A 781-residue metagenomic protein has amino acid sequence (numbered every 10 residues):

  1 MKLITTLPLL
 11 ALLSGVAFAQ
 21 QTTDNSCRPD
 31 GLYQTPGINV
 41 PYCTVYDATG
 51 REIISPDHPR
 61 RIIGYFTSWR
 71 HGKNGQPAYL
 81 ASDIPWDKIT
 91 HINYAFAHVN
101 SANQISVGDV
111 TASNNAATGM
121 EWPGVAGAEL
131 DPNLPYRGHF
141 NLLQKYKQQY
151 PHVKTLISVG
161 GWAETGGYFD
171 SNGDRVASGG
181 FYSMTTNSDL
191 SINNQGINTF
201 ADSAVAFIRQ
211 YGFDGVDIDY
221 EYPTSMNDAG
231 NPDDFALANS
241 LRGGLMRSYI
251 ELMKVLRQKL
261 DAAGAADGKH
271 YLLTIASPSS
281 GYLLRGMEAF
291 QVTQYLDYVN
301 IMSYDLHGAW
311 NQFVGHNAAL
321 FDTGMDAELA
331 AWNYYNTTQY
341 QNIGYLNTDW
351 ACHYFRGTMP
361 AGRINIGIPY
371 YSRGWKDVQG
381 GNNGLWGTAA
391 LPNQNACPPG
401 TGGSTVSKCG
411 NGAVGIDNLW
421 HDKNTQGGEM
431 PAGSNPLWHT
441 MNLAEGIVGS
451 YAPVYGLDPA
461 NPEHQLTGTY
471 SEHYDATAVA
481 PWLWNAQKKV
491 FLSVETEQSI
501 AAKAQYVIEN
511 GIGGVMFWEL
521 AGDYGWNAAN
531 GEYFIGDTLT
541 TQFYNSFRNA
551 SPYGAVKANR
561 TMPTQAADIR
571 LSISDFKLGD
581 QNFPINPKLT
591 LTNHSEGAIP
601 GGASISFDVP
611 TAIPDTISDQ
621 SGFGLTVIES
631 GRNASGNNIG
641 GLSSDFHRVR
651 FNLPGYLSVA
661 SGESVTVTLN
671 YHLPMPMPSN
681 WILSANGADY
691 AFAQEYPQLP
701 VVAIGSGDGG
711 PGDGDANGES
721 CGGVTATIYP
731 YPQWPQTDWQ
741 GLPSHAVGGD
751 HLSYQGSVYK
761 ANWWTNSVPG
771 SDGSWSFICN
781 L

Functional and structural regions predicted by a protein language model:
Q20-I208, L346, T401-N442, V448-D458 (+2 more regions): Glycan-recognition patch characteristic of GH18 chitinases/ENGases and related GlcNAc/peptidoglycan-binding proteins
R70-H71, A432-P552, S574, P587-T590 (+1 more regions): Extracellular low-complexity, Gly/Ser/Thr-rich intrinsically disordered linkers and protease-sensitive activation/hinge
Q104-L130, P223-M430: Substrate-binding surface in catalytic domains of secreted glycosidases
T186-D217, L252-A262, L284-Y298: An active-site-proximal structural segment forming one wall of the substrate-binding cleft that immediately precedes
Q581-L589, G601: Short, solvent-exposed loop/turn segments enriched in Ser/Thr/Gly
T590-G597, V609-T611: Asparagine-centered strand-capping/turn motif at beta-strand->loop junctions
G640, S644-H647, G655-S658, E663-G710: Terminal connector regions
G709-L781: Tryptophan-rich substrate-binding surfaces of secreted polymer-degrading and adhesive proteins
